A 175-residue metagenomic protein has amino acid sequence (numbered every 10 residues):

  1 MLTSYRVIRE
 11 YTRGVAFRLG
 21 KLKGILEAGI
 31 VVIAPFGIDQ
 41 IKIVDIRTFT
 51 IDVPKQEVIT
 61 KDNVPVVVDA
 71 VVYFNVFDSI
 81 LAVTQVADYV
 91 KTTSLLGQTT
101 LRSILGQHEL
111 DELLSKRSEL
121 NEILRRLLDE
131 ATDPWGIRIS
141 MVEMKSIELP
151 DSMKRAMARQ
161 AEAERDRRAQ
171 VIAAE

Functional and structural regions predicted by a protein language model:
M1-Q160, E164-R167, V171, E175: N-terminal hydrophobic membrane-entry segments
